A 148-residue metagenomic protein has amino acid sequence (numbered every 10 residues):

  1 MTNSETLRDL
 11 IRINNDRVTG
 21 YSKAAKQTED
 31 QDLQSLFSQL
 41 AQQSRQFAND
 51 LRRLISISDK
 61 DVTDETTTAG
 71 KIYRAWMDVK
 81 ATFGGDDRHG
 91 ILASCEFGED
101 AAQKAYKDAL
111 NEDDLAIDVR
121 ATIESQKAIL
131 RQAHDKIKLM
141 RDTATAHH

Functional and structural regions predicted by a protein language model:
M1-T28, G90-D114: Alpha-helical bundle segments that constitute or directly flank the non-heme di-iron/ferroxidase center
N3, E29, L33, D61 (+3 more regions): Residue-level recognition of alpha-helical structural elements
R8, Q34-Q42, T66, A93-E96 (+1 more regions): Short, charged, amphipathic alpha-helical segments
I11, N15, A41, R45 (+5 more regions): Generic structural concept
V18, A48, R52-I55, W76 (+4 more regions): A structural signal for well-ordered alpha-helices, especially hydrophobic packing surfaces of coiled-coils
S35-G70, M140: Conserved alpha-helical segments that form or flank metal/cofactor-binding pockets of metalloenzymes
R53-Q103: Carboxylate-rich helix-loop segments that flank metal/cofactor sites and access channels in metalloenzymes
I91, C95-H148: Preference for long, well-ordered alpha-helical segments
